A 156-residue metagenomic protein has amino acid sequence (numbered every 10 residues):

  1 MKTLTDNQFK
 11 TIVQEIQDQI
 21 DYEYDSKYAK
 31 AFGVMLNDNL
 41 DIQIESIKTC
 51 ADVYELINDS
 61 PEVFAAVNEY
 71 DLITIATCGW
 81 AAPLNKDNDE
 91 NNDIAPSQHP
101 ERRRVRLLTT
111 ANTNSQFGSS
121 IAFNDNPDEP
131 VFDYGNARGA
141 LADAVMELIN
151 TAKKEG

Functional and structural regions predicted by a protein language model:
T3-E15: N-terminal extension/subdomain marker
Q14-S60: N-terminal interaction modules that seed assembly of large macromolecular complexes
K27-F32, Y70-L72, R102-L107: Short, surface-exposed beta-edge/turn micro-motifs
K30, N85, K153-K154: Mitochondrial intermembrane space
N39, D52, W80-L84, E129-F132: Short acidic, S/G/P-rich loop/turn micro-motifs used as interaction or catalytic elements
C50-E55, P61, A65-N68, E129-A144: Compact, glycine/acidic-enriched structural inserts
L56-D93: Short HxH-centered metal-ligating active-site micro-motif
N92-G156: Glycine-rich, aromatic-bearing surface loops/beta-hairpins
